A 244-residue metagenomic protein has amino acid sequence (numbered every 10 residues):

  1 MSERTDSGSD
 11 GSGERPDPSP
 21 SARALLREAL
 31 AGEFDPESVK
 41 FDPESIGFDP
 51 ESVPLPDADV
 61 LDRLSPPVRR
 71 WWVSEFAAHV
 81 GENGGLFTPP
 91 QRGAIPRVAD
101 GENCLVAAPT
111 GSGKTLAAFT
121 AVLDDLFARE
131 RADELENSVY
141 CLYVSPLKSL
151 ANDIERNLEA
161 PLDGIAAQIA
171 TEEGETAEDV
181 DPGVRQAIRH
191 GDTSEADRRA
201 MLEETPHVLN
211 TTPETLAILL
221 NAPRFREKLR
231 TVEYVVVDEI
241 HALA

Functional and structural regions predicted by a protein language model:
M1-P56: Haloarchaeal acidic low-complexity proteome signature biased toward cell-envelope/secretome components but also
D62-A244: Conserved P-loop/Walker A NTP-binding site and adjacent catalytic elements of P-loop NTPases
